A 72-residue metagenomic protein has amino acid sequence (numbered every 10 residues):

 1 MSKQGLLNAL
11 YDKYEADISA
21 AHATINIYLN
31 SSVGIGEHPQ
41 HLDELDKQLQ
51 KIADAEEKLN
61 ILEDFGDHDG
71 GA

Functional and structural regions predicted by a protein language model:
S2-A72: Extended, charge-rich alpha-helical interface modules
